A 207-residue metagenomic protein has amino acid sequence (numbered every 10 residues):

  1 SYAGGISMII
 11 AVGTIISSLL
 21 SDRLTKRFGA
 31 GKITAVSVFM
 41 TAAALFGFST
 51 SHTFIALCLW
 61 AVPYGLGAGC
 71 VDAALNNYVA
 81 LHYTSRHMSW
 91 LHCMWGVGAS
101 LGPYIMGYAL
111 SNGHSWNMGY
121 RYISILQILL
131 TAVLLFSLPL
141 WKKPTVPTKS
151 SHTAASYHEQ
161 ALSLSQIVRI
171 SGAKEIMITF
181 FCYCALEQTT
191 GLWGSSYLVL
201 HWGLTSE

Functional and structural regions predicted by a protein language model:
I10-L19, S100: Residue-level signature of mid-helix packing/kink "hotspots" within the transmembrane helices of 12-pass Major
I15-I55: Conserved MFS/SLC helix-loop-helix module at the cytosolic interface between two early adjacent transmembrane helices
A44-F48, Y64, L134: MFS-fold secondary transporters
T53-A61, E175-I176: Short hydrophobic/alpha-helical segments at membrane-entry points of transmembrane helices in Major Facilitator
W60-G96: Cytoplasmic helix-loop-helix junction between adjacent transmembrane helices in 12-TM secondary transporters
M118-P139: Symmetry-related core transmembrane helices of the 12-TM Major Facilitator Superfamily/SLC fold
K143-I176: Juxtamembrane intracellular "pre-TM" segments in multi-pass secondary transporters
S171-E207: Extracytoplasmic gate region of multi-pass secondary transporters
